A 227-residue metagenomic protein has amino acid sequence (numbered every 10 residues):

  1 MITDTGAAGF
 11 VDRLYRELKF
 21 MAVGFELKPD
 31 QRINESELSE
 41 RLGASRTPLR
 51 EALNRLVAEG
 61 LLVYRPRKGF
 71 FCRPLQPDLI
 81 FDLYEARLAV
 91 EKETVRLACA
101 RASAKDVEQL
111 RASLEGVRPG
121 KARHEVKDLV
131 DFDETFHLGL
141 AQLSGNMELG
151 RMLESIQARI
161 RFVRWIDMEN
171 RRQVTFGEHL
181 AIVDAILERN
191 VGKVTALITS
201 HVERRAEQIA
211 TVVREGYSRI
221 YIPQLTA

Functional and structural regions predicted by a protein language model:
M1-A100, A210-A227: Short linear motifs at protein or domain termini
Q31, Y64, D133, V174-F176: Short, flexible turn/loop "capping" segments at secondary-structure junctions
L83, R87, A100-W165, F176-D184 (+1 more regions): Conserved amphipathic alpha-helical segments that form helical-bundle/coiled-coil interaction surfaces
E169-A227: C-terminal regulatory/effector modules of DNA-binding transcriptional regulators
